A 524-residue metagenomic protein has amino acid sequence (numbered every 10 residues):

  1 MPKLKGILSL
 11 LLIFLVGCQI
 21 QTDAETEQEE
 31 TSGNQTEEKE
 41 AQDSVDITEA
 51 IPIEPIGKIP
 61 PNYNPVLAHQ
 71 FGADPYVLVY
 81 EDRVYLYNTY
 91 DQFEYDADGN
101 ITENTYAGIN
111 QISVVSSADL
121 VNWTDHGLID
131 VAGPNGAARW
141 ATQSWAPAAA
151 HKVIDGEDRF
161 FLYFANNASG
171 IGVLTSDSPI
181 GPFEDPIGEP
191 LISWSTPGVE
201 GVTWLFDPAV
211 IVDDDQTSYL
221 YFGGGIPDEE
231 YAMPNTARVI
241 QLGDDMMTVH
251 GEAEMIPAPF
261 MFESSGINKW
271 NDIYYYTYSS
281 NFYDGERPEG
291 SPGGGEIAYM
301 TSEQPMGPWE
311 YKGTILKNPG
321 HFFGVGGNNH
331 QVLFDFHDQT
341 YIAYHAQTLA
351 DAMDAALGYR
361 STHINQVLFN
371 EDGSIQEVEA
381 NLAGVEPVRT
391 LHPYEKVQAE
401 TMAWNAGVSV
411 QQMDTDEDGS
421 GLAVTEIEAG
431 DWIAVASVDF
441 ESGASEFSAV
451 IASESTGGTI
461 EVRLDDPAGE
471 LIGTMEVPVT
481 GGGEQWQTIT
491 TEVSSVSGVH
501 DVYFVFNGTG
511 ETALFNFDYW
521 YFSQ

Functional and structural regions predicted by a protein language model:
P2-Q21: Sec-dependent N-terminal signal peptides of Gram-positive bacterial secreted proteins and lipoproteins
C18-G473, P478-Q524: Carbohydrate-active catalytic/glycan-binding domains of CAZyme proteins, especially the secreted or lumenal ectodomains
